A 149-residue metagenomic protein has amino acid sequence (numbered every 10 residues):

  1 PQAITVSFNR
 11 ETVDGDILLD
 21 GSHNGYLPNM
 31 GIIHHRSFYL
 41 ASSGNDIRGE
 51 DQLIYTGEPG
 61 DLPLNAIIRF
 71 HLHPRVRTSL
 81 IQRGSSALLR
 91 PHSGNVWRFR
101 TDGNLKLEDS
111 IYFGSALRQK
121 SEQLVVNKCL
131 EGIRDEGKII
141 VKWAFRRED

Functional and structural regions predicted by a protein language model:
P1-D149: CBM-like, beta-strand-rich accessory domains located in the C-terminal region of large, secreted polysaccharide-active
